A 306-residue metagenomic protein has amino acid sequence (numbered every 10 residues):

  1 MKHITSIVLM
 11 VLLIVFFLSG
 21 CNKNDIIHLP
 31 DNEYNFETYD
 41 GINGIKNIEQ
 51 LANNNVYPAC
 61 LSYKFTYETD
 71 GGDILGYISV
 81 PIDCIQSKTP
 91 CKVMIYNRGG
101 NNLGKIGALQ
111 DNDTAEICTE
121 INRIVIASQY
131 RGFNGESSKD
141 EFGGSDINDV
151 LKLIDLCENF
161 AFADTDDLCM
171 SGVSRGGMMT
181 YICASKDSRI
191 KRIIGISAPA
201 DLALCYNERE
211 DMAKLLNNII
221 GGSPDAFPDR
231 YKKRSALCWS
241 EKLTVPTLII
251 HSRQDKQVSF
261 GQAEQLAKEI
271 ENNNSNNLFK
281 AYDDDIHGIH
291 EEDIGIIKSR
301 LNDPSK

Functional and structural regions predicted by a protein language model:
D40-S87: N-terminal cap/lid segment of alpha/beta-hydrolase-fold proteins
K88-G100: Short beta-strand element of the alpha/beta-hydrolase
I106, L204-W239, V245: Mobile cap/lid helix-loop segments that gate and shape the active-site cleft of serine hydrolases
A108-A127: Short amphipathic alpha-helix adjacent to the substrate-entry channel of hydrolases
E141-A161: Alpha/beta-hydrolase active-site loop
G177-S188: Short glycine-enriched nucleophile-adjacent loop and the immediately C-terminal alpha-helix near the catalytic center
L243, I249-H251, D255: Short beta-strand/loop motif that positions the catalytic acidic residue of the alpha/beta-hydrolase fold
E264, N273-K306: C-terminal catalytic histidine-bearing segment of alpha/beta-hydrolase fold enzymes
